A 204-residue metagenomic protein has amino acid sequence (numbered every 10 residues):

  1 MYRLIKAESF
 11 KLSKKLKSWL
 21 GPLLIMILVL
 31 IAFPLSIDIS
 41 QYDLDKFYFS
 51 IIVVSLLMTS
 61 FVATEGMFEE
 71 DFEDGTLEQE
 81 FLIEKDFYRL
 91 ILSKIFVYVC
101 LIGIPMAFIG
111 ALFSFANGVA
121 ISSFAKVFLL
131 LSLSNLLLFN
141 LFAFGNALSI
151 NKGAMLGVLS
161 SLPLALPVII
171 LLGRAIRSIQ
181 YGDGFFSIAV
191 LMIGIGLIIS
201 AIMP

Functional and structural regions predicted by a protein language model:
M1-P22: Aromatic- and glycine-rich beta-strand/loop motifs that create alpha-glucan
L16-D38, S50-S60, G103, L159-L171 (+1 more regions): Hydrophobic alpha-helical transmembrane segments of multi-pass membrane transport/permease proteins
Y48-L82, F87-G110: Hydrophobic alpha-helical transmembrane segments of multi-pass membrane transport proteins
M106-L136: Secretory targeting signals
I121, L130-L162: A structural motif at transmembrane helix-loop-helix junctions in multipass membrane proteins
L141-F144, P167-I179: Transmembrane alpha-helical segments of integral membrane proteins
A175, I179-P204: Transmembrane alpha-helical segments and their membrane-interface loop/helix boundaries that make up the transmembrane
